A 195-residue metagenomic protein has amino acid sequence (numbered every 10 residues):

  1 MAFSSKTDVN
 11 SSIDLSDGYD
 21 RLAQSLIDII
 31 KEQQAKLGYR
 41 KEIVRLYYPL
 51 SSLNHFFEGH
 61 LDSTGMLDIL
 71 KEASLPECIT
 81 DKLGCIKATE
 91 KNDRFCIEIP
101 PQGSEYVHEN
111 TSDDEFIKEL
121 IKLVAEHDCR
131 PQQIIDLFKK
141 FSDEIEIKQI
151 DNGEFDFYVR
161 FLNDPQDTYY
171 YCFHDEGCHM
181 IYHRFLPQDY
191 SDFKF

Functional and structural regions predicted by a protein language model:
A2-G38, S112-D113: Short alpha-helical segments that sit at the start of domains
S4-D17, P76-N110, D164: Charged low-complexity interaction tracts in eukaryotic proteins
L37, E77-K87, F138-D151: Short secondary-structure junctions
Y39-H60, F116-L123: Short glycine-rich, basic-tinged beta-strand/loop micro-motifs
V44, N54-K87: Charge-enriched amphipathic alpha-helical scaffolds
N92-K118, Q166-Y182, L186: Phospho-regulated, low-complexity intrinsically disordered regions of nuclear gene-regulatory and chromatin-associated
S112-I147, S191-K194: Short helix/turn-capping signatures at newly exposed starts of structured segments
R130-F173: A cross-family detector of function-defining hotspots
